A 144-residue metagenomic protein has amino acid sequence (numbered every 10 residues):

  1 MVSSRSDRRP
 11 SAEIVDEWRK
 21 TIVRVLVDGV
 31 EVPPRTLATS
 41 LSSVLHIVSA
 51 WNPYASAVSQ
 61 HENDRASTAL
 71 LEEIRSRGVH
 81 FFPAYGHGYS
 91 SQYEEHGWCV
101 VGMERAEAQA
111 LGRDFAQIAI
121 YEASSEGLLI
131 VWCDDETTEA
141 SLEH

Functional and structural regions predicted by a protein language model:
M1-E72: N-terminal, charge-rich interaction modules
S49-A50, P83-Y85, W132: Pocket-edge structural micro-motifs
S59-Q60, A110, W132-C133: A short secondary-structure junction signal
T68-F81, Q117-I118: Structural alpha-beta junctions
R75-E104: Mid-chain, well-packed structural core segment of small domains
Y93-G97, V101-L129: Short, compact, well-ordered microdomains
C133-H144: Short, low-order "capping/linker" segments at domain edges
